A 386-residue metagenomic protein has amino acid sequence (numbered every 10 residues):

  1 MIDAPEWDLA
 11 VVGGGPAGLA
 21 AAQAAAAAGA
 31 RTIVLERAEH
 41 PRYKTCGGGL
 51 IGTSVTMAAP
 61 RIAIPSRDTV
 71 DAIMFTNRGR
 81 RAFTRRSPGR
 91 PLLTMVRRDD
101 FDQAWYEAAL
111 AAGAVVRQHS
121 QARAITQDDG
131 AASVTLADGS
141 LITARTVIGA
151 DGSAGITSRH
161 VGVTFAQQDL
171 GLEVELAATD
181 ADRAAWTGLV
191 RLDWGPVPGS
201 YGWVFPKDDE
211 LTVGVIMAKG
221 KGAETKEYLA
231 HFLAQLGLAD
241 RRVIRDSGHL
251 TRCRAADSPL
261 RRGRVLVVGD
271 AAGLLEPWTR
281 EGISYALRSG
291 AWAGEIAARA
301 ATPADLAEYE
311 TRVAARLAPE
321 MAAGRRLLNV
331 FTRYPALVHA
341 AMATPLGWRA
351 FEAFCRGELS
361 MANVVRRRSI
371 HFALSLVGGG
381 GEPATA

Functional and structural regions predicted by a protein language model:
I2-A17: Beta1/beta-strand and adjacent pyrophosphate-binding region of the FAD-binding site in flavoprotein oxidoreductases
A10, Q23-C46: Glycine-rich FAD pyrophosphate-binding loop
G13-G18, R145, G152, G269: Conserved phosphate-binding and hydrolysis motifs of nucleotide-dependent enzymes
I51-A104: A conserved beta-strand/loop capping segment in the N-terminal third of enzymes that catalyze redox or closely related
A108-D240, G273: Predominantly flavin-linked oxidoreductase catalytic cores and closely associated redox partners
A124, L141, G220-A297, A301-P303: FAD/FMN-dependent oxidoreductases across multiple families
A298-A386: C-terminal helical "tail/cap" subdomain of flavin- and related membrane-associated enzymes
